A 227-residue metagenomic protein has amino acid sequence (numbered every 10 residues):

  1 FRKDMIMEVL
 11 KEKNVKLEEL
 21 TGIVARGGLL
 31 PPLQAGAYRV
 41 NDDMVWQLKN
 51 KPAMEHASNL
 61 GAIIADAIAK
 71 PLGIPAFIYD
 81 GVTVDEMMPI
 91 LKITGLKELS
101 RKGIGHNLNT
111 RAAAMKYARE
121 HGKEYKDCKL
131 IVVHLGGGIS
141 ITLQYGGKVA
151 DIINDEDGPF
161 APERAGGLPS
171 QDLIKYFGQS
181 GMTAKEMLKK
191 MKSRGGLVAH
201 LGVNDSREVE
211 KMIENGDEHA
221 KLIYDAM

Functional and structural regions predicted by a protein language model:
F1, C128-A150: Gly/Thr-rich phosphate-binding beta-strand-loop-beta motif of the actin/hexokinase/Hsp70
R2-K13, A113: Short, well-ordered amphipathic alpha-helical segments that serve as non-catalytic structural scaffolds within diverse
R2-M5, P52-G61, Y224: Glycine-rich anion/phosphate-binding loops
E8-T21, E120-E124: Phosphate/pyrophosphate-binding loops at sites that engage ATP/ADP/AMP, CoA/4′-phosphopantetheine, polyphosphate
K13-A57, P75, T83-G95: Short beta-strand-loop/turn "lid" adjacent to the catalytic site in phosphate-handling enzymes
N59-A67, I78, I93, E98-D127 (+2 more regions): Glycine-rich phosphate-binding loop plus the immediately following alpha-helix
G81-E86, G136-I139: Short acidic/polar capping segments at secondary-structure boundaries
K189-M227: Adenine-nucleotide phosphate-binding core of ATP-dependent small-molecule kinases
